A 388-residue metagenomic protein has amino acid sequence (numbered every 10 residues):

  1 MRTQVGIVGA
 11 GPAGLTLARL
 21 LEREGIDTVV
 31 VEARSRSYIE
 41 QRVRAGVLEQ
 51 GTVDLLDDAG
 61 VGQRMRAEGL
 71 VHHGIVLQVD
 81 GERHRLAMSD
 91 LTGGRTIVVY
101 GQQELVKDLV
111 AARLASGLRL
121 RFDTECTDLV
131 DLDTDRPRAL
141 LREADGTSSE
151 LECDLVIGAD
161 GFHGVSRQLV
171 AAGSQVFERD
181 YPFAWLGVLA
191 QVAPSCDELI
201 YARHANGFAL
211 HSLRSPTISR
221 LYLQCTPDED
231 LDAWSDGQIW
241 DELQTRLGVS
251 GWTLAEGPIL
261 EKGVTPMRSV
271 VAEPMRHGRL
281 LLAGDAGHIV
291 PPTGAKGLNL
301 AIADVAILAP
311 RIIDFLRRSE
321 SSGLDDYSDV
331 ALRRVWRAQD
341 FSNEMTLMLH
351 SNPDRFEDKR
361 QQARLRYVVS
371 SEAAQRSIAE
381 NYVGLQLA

Functional and structural regions predicted by a protein language model:
M1-A13: Beta1/beta-strand and adjacent pyrophosphate-binding region of the FAD-binding site in flavoprotein oxidoreductases
E22-V43: Glycine-rich FAD pyrophosphate-binding loop
Q41-R44, E49-S116, Q339: Active-site-adjacent segment of FAD-dependent monooxygenases/related oxidoreductases
A111, L118, T124-D128, D133-G263 (+1 more regions): Conserved FAD-binding catalytic core of PHBH/FMO-like flavoproteins
F208, S269-V271, G287-L298: Glycine-rich phosphate/pyrophosphate-binding beta-alpha loops
P266-L282: FAD-binding beta-loop-beta segment adjacent to the flavin cofactor pocket
A295, P310-A388: C-terminal helical "tail/cap" subdomain of flavin- and related membrane-associated enzymes
